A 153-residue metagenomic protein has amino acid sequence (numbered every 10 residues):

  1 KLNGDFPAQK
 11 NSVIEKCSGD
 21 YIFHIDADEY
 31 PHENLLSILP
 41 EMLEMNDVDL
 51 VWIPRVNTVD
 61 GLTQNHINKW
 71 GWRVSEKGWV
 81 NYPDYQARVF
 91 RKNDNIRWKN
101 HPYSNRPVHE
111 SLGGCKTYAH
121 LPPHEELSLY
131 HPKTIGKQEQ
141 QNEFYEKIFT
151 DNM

Functional and structural regions predicted by a protein language model:
K1-F6: Short, acidic/glycine-rich phosphate-metal binding loop used to engage nucleotide
P7-E15, Y21, Y30-M153: Catalytic-site signature of metal-activated, phosphate-bearing donor transferases, centered on the GT-A/GT-A-like
A27: Walker B catalytic motif
